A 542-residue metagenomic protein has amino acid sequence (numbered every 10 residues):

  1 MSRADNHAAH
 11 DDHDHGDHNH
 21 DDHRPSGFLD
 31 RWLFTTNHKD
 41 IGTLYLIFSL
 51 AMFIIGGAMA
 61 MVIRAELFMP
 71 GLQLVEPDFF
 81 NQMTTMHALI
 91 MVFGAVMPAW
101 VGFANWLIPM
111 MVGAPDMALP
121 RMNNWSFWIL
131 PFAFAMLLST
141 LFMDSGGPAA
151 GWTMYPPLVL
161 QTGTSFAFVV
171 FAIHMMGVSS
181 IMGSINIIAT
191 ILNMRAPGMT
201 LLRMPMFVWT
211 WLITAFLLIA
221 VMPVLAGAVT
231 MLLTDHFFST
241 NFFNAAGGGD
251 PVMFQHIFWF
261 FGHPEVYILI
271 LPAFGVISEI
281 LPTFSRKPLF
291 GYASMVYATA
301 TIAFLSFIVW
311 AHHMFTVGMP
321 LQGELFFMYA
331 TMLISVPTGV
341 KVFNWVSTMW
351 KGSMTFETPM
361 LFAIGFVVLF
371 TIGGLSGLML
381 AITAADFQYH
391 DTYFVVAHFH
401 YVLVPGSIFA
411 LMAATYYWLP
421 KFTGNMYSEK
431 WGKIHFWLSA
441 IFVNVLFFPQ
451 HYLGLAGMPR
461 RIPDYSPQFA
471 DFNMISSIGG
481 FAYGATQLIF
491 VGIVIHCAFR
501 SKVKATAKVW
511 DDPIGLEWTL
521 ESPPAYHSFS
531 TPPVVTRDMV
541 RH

Functional and structural regions predicted by a protein language model:
S2-H542: Membrane-embedded and interfacial regions of multi-pass energy-transducing membrane proteins
